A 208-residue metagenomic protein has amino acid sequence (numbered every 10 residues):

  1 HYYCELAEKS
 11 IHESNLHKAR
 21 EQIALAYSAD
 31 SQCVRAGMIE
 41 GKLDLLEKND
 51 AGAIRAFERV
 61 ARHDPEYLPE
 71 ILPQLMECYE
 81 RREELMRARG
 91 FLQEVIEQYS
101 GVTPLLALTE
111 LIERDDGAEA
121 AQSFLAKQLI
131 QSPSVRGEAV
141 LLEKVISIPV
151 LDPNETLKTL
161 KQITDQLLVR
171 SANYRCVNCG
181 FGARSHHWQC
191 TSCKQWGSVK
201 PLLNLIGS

Functional and structural regions predicted by a protein language model:
H1, K18, V34-R35, P69-E70 (+2 more regions): Start-of-helix register in tetratricopeptide repeats
L6, E40, Q74-L75, L108-T109 (+3 more regions): Structural register within alpha-helical repeat arrays
S10, D44, C78-Y79, I112-E113 (+2 more regions): Residue at a conserved register position within TPR or TPR-like alpha-solenoid repeats
A24-S28, R59-R62, I96-E97, L129-I130: Conserved structural position within tetratricopeptide repeats
S31, P65-E66, Y99-S100, S132-P133: Short coil turns that delineate tetratricopeptide repeat
